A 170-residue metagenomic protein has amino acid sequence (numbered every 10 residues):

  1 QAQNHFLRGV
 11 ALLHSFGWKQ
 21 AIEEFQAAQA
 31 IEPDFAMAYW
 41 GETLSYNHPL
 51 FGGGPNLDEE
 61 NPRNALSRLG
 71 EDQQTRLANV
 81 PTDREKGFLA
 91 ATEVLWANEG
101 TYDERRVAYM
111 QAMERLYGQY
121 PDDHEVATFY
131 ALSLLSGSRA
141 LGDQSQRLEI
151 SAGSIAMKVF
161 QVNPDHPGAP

Functional and structural regions predicted by a protein language model:
Q1-D122, A127-D165, P170: Short coil/linker segments at helix-helix boundaries
